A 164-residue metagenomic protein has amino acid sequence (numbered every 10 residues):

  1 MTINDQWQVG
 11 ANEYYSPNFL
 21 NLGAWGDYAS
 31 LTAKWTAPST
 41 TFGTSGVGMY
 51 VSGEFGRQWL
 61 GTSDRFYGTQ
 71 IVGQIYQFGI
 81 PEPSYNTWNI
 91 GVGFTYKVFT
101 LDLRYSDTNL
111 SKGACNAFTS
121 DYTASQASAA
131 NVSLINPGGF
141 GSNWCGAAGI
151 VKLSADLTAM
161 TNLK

Functional and structural regions predicted by a protein language model:
M1-D27, L134-G141: Outer-membrane pore/translocation modules
M1-T2, S30-T36, N89-G93, K152-S154: Outer-membrane beta-barrel architecture
T2-Q6, G23, W35-V51, T158-K164: Short loop/turn motifs that connect adjacent beta-strands in outer-membrane beta-barrel proteins
D5, E13-F19, A37, F55-G61 (+3 more regions): Transmembrane beta-strands of outer-membrane beta-barrel pores
V9-A11, L31, T44-G53, I90 (+2 more regions): Transmembrane beta-strands of outer-membrane beta-barrel proteins
G23-A29, V47, S84-W88, T95 (+1 more regions): Residues that define the transmembrane beta-barrel architecture of outer-membrane proteins
T62-I80, K112-G141: Solvent-exposed loop segments that connect transmembrane elements
G141-K164: Outer-membrane beta-barrel "beta-signal"
